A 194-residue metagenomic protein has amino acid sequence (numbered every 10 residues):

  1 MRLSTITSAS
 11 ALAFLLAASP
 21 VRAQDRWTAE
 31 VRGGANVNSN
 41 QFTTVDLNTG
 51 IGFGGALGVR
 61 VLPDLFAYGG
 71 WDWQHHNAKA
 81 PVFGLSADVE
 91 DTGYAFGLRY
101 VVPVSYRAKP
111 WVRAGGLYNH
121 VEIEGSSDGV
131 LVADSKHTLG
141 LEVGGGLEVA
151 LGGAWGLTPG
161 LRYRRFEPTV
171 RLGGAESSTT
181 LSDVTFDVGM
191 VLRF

Functional and structural regions predicted by a protein language model:
M1-T5: Positively charged n-region of N-terminal signal peptides that target proteins for export
S8-A17: Bacterial N-terminal signal peptides
S19-A23: Sec/Tat signal peptide C-region and signal peptidase I cleavage site
Q24-R26, E30, A56-G129, K136-G144 (+2 more regions): Gram-negative (and chloroplast) outer-membrane scaffold detector with strong preference for beta-barrel transmembrane
A35-G54, K136-H137: Surface-exposed strand-loop-strand hairpins of Gram-negative outer-membrane beta-barrel proteins
V37-Q41, A80-V82, S126-L131, R171-G173: Extracytoplasmic loops and strand-loop junctions of Gram-negative outer membrane beta-barrel proteins
V45, G174-T179: Short proline/glycine-enriched turn/loop segments at secondary-structure junctions
